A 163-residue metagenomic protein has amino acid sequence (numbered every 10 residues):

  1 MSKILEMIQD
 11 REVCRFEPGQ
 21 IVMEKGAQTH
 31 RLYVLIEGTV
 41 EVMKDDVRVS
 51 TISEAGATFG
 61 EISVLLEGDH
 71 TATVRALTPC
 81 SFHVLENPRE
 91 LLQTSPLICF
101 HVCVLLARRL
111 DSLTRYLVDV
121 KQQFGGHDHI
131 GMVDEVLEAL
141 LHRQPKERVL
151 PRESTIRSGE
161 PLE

Functional and structural regions predicted by a protein language model:
M1-M43: Regulatory nucleotide-sensing modules
I4, L113, V133-L137: Generic structural signal of hydrophobic/aromatic residues within well-ordered alpha-helices of folded domains
Q9, I52-D111: Cyclic-nucleotide recognition modules
Y116-Q123: Functionally critical alpha/beta secondary-structure elements and their flanking flexible loops that scaffold catalytic
G125-E163: Phosphate-/nucleic-acid-contacting segments
